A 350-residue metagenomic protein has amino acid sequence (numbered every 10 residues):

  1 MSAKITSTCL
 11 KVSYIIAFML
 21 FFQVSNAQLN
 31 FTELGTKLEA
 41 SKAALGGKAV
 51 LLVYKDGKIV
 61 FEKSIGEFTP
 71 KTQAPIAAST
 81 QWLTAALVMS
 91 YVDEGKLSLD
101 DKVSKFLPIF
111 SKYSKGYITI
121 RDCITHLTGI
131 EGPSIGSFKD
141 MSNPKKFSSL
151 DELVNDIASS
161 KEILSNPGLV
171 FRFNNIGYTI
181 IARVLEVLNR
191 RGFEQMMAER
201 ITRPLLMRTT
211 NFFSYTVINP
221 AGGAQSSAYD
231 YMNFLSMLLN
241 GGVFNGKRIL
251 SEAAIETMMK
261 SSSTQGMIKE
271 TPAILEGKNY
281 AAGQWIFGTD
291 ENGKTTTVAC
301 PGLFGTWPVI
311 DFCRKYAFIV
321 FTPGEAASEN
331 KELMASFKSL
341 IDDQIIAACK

Functional and structural regions predicted by a protein language model:
M1-L29: Bacterial Sec-dependent N-terminal signal peptides
Q28-K63, E186-R191, Q195, E199 (+2 more regions): Catalytic loop of the DD-peptidase/beta-lactamase superfamily, centered on the K-T-G motif and neighboring
E39, A43-G47, E67-F173, R191: Active-site-proximal loop and beta-strand segments within enzyme catalytic domains
V60-F61, S111-I118, G129-G136, E194 (+2 more regions): Secretory-pathway/luminal and periplasmic proteins that interact with or process carbohydrate-rich
I65-F68, S214-T216: Short glycine/proline- and charge-enriched loop/turn segments that cap or connect secondary-structure elements
W82-L87, T179-R183, N233: Short amphipathic alpha-helical face segments that pack within enzyme cores and frequently flank/anchor catalytic
S137-Y229: Catalytic-site signature segments of enzymes, centered on catalytic residues
